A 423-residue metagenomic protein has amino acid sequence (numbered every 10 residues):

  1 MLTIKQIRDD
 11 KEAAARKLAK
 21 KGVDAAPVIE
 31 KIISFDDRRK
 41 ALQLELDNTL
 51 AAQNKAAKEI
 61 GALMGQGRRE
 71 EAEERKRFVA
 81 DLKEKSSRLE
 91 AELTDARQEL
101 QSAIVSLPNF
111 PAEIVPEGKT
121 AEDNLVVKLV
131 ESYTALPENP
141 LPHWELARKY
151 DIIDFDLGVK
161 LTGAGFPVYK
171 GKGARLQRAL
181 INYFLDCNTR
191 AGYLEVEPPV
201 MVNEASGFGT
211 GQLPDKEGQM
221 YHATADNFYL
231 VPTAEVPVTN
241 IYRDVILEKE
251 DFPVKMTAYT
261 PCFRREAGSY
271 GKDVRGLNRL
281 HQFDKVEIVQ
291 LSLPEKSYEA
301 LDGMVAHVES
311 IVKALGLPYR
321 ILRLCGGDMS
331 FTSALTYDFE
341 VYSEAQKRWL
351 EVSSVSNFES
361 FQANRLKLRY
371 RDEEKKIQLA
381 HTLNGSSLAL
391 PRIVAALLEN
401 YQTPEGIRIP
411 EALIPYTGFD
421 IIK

Functional and structural regions predicted by a protein language model:
M1-T134, R148, I152, D156: N-terminal alpha-helical targeting/anchoring segments
A26, L129-K423: TRNA-recognition modules of translation machinery and tRNA-sensing kinases, especially anticodon-binding
